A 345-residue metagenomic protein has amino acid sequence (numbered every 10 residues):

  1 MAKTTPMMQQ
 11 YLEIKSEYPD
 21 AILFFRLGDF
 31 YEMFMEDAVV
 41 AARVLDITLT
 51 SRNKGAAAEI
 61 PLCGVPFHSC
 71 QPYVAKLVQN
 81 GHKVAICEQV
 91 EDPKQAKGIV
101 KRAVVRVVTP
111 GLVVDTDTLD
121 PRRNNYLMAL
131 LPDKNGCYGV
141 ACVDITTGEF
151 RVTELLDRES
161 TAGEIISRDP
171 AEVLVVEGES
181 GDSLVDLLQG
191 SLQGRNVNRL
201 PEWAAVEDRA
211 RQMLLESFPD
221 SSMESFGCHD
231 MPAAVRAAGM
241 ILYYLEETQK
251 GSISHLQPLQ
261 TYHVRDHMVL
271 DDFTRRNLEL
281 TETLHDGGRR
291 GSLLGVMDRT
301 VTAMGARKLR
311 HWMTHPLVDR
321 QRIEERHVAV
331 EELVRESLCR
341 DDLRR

Functional and structural regions predicted by a protein language model:
M1-E336: Charged catalytic and DNA/RNA-contacting regions of genome-maintenance and nucleic-acid-processing enzymes
L338-D341: Acidic, serine/threonine- and proline-rich low-complexity regulatory regions
